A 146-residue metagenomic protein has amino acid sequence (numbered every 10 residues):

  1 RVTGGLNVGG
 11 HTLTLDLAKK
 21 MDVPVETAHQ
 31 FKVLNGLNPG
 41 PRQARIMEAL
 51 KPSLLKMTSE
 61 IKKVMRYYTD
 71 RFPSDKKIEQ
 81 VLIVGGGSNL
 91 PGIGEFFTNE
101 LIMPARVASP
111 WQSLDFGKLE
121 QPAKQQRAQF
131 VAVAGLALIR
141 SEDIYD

Functional and structural regions predicted by a protein language model:
R1-D146: Hydrophobic/aromatic-enriched cytosolic interaction surfaces used to assemble or bind macromolecules
